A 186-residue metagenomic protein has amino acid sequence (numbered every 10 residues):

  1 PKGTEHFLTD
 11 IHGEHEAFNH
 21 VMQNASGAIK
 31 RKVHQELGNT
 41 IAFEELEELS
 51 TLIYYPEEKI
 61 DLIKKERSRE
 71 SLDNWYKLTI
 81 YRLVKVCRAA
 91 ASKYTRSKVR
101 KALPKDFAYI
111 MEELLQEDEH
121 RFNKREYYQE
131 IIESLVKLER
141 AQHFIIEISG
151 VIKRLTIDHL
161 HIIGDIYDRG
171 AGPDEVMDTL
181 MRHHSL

Functional and structural regions predicted by a protein language model:
P1-L186: Feature recognizes metal-dependent phosphohydrolase scaffolds
